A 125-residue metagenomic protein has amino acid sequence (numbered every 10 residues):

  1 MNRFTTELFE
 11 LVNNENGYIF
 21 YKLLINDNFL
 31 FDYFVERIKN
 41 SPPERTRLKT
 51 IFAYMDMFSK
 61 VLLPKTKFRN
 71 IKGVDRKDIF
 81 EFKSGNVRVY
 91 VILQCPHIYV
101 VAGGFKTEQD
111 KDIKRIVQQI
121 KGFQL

Functional and structural regions predicted by a protein language model:
M1-N86, C95-I98, K106-L125: Basic, Lys/Arg-enriched alpha-helical interface segments
V101: Conserved catalytic cores of phosphodiester-cleaving nucleases, focusing on short active-site segments
